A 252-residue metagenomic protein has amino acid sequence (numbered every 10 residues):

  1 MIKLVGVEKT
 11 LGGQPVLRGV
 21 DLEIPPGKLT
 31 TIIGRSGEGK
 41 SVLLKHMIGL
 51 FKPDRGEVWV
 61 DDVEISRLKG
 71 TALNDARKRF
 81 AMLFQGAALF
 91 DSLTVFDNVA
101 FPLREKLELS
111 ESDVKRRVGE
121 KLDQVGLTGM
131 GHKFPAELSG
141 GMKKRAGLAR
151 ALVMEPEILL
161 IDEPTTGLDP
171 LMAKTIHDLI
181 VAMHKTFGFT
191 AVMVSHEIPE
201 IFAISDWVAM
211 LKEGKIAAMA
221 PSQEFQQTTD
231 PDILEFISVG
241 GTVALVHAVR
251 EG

Functional and structural regions predicted by a protein language model:
I48: Helix-to-loop junction immediately C-terminal to a conserved catalytic motif
V63-E64, E111-G129: Conserved ABC ATPase "signature" region
F134-L138, M142: Conserved ABC ATPase signature
V153-E157: A short, proline-enriched helix->beta-strand linker immediately N-terminal to the Walker B motif in ABC-type P-loop
L159-D162: Catalytic Walker B motif of ABC-type/P-loop ATPase nucleotide-binding domains
K174-F187: Helical segment within the ABC ATPase nucleotide-binding domain
